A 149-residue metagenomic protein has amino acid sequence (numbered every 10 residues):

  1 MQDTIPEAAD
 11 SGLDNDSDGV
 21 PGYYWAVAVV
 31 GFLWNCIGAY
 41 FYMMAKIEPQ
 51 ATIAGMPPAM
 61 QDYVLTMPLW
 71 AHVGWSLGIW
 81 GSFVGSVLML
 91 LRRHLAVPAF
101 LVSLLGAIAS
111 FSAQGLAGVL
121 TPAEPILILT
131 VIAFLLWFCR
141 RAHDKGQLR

Functional and structural regions predicted by a protein language model:
Q2-R149: Topology signature of small-to-medium multi-pass alpha-helical membrane proteins
